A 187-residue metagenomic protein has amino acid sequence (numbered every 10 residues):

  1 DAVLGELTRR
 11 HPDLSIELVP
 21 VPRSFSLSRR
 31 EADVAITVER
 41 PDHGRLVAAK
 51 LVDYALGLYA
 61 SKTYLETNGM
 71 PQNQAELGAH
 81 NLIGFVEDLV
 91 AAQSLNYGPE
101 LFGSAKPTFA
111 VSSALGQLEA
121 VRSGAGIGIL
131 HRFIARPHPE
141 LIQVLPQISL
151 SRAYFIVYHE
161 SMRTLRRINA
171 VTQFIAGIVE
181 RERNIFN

Functional and structural regions predicted by a protein language model:
D1, R29, P71, I168-N169: Conserved strand-to-helix beginnings and helix N-cap segments that scaffold or border functional pockets
D1-G44: Central regulatory/effector-binding core of bacterial HTH transcription factors
A2-G5, R9, E66, Q72-A79 (+2 more regions): Replace "anionic and nucleotidyl ligands
V3-L7, G126-I127, R136, H159 (+1 more regions): Generic alpha-helical hydrophobic packing signal
I16-L18, I36, L58, F109 (+1 more regions): Preference for bulky hydrophobic residues occupying beta-strand positions in well-ordered beta-sheet regions
F25, R29, P41-Y154, R181-N187: C-terminal regulatory
Q147-I185: A late-sequence structural motif
